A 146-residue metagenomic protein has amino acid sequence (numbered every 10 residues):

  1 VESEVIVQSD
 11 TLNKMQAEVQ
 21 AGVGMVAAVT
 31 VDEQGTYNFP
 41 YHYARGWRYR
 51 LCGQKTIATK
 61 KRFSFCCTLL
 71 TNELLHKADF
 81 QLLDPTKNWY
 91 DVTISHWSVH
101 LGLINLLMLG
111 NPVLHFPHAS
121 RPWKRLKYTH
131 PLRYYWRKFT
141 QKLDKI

Functional and structural regions predicted by a protein language model:
E2-I6: The conserved acidic donor/metal-binding loop of glycosyltransferases
V7, L70, L75, M108: A conserved hydrophobic position in a structured secondary element of the catalytic/binding core that shapes
D10-A28: Conserved donor-nucleotide/metal-binding helix-loop-beta segment in metal-dependent transferases, i.e., the alpha-helix
V26-H42: Short beta-strand-to-loop element that shapes/binds the nucleotide-sugar donor at the catalytic cleft/hinge
R50-N72: A recurrent flexible, glycine/aromatic-enriched loop bordering the glycosyltransferase active site that acts as
F65, K77-H96, H100, N105-L107 (+1 more regions): Donor nucleotide-sugar recognition loop
L106-L126: Active-site donor/metal-binding and catalytic loop motifs of nucleotide-sugar-dependent glycosylation enzymes
W123-I146: Catalytic core of nucleotide-sugar-dependent glycosyltransferases
